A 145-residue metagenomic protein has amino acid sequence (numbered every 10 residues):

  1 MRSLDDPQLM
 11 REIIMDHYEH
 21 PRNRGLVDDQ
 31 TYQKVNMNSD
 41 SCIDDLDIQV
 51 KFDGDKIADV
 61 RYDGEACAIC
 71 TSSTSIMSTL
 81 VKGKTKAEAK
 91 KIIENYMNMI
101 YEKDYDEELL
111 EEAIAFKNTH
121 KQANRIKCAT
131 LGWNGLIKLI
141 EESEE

Functional and structural regions predicted by a protein language model:
M1-E145: Domain-level signature for proteins that mediate thiol-based redox and metal-cofactor handling
